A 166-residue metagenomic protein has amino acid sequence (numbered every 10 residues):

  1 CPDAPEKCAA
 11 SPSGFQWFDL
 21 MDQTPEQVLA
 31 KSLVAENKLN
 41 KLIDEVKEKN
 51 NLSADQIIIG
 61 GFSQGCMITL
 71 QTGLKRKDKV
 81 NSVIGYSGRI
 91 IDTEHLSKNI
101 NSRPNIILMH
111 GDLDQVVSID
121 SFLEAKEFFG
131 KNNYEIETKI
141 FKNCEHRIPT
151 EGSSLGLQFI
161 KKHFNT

Functional and structural regions predicted by a protein language model:
C1-L52, Q56: Serine-hydrolase catalytic machinery in alpha/beta-hydrolase-like enzymes
A4-K7, R89, C144: Short beta-to-alpha linker loops that shape the active-site pocket of alpha/beta-hydrolase fold enzymes
D55-S102: Primarily recognizes the serine-hydrolase "nucleophile elbow" in alpha/beta-hydrolase and SGNH/GDSL folds
N101-I106, Y134-E135: Short, proline-enriched alpha-helix->beta-strand connector loops that line the catalytic pocket of alpha/beta-hydrolase
I107-H110, D114: Short beta-strand/loop motif that positions the catalytic acidic residue of the alpha/beta-hydrolase fold
L123-T166: C-terminal catalytic histidine-bearing segment of alpha/beta-hydrolase fold enzymes
